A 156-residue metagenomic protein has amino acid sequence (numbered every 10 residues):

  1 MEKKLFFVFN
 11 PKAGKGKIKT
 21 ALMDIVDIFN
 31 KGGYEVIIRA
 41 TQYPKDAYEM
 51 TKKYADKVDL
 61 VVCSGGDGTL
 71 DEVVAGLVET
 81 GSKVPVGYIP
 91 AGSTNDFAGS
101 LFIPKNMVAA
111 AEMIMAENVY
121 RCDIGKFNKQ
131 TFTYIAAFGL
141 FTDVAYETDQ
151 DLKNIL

Functional and structural regions predicted by a protein language model:
M1-S64: ATP/NTP phosphate-donor binding region
N10, D67, V144: A residue-level signal for conserved active-site and pocket-lining positions in enzyme catalytic cores
A13, L70, S93: Short, glycine/acidic-enriched loop or turn micro-motifs at the edges of active sites
I18, E72-V74, A98-G99, D143: Short glycine-/acidic-enriched loop or helix-start segments at secondary-structure transitions that form or flank
A21-M23, K53, G76-E79, L101-P104: Short, glycine/charged-enriched secondary-structure capping and boundary segments
G32, T41, E79-L156: Catalytic core of DAGKc-family lipid kinases
A47, G68-V73, D96: Short glycine/serine/threonine-rich phosphate/pyrophosphate-binding segments that cradle anionic phosphate groups
M50, E72-G76, N118: A short acidic, amphipathic alpha-helical/loop segment
